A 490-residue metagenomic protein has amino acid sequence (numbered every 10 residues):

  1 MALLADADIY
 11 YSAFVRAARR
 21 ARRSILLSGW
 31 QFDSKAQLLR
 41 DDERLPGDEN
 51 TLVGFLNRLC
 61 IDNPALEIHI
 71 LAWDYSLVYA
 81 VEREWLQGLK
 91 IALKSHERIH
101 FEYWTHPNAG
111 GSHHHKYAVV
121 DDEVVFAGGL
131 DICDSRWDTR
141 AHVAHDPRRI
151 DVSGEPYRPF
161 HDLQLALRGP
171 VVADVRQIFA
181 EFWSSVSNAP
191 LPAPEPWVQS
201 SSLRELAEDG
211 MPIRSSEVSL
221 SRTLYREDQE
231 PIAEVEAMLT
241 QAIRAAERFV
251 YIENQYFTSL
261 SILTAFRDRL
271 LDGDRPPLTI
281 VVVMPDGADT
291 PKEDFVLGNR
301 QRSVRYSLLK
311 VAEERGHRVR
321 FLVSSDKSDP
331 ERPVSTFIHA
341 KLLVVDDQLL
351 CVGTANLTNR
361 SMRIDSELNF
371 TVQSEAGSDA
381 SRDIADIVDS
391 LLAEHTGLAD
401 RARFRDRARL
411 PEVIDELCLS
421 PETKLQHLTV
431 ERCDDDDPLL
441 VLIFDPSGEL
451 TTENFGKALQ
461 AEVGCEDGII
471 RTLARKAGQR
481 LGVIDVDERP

Functional and structural regions predicted by a protein language model:
M1-P490: Charged, low-complexity intrinsically disordered terminal segments
